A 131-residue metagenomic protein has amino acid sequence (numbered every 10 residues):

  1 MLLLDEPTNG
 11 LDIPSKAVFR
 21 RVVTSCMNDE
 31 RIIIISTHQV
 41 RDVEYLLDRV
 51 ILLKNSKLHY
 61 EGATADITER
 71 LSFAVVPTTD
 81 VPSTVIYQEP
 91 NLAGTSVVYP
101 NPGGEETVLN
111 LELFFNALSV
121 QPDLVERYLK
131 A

Functional and structural regions predicted by a protein language model:
L2-E6: Catalytic Walker B motif of ABC-type/P-loop ATPase nucleotide-binding domains
G10-L11: Short coil-to-helix N-cap segments within the nucleotide-binding domains
K16-D29: Helical segment within the ABC ATPase nucleotide-binding domain
S36-H38: H-loop (His-switch) motif in ABC-type P-loop NTPases
V43-Y45: A short, surface-exposed alpha-helical micro-motif characterized by mixed small hydrophobic and charged/polar residues
E61-G62: ABC ATPase "signature
Y87-A131: C-terminal coupling/interaction segments
